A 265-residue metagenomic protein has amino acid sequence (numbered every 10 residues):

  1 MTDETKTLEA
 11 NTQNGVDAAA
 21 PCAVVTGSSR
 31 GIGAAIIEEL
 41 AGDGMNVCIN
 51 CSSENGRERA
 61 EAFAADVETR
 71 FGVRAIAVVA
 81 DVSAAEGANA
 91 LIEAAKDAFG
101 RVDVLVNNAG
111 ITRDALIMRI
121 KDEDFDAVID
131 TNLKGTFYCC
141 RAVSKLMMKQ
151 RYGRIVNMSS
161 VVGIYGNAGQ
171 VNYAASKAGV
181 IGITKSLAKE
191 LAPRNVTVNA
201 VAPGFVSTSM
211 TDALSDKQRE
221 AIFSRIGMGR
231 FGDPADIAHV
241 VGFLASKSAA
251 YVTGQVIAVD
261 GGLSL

Functional and structural regions predicted by a protein language model:
S29-R30: Conserved glycine-rich cofactor-binding loop
D43-A62: Conserved glycine-rich Rossmann-like NAD(P)H-binding loop of the short-chain dehydrogenase/reductase
L116-I117, K121-I129, T211, I222: Substrate-binding pocket helix/loop in short-chain dehydrogenase/reductase
C140, S176, T184: Active-site helix of classical SDR
K145, K189-P193, A250: Alpha-helical segment proximal to the catalytic Tyr-Lys
S160: Residue(s) in the substrate-gating loop at a strand-loop-helix junction that position the organic substrate next
A192, T197, D233, V252-G254: Short, small/polar-rich loop/turn modules that mediate ligand/substrate recognition or access, typified
